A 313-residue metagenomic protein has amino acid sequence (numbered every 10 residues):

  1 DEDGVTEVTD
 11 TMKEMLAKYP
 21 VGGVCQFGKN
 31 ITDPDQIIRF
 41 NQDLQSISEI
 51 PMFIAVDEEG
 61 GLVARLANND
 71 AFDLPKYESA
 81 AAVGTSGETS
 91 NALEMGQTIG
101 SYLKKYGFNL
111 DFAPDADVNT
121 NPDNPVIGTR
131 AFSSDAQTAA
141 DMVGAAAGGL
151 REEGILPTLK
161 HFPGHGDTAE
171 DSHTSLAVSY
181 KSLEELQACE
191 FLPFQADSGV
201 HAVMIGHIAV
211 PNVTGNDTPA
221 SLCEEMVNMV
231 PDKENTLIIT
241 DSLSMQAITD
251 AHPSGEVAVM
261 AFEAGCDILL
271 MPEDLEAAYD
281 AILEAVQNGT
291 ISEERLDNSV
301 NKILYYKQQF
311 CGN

Functional and structural regions predicted by a protein language model:
D1-G4, V8, K13, A17: Mature N-terminal segment immediately following signal peptide/propeptide cleavage in secreted/periplasmic
E7-V8, N30-I47, M52, L62-A64 (+4 more regions): Second-shell residues forming the walls of enzyme active-site clefts
E14-A17, V21-N30, N212: A short aromatic-anchored loop/beta-hairpin motif
V21-Q26, N109-D117, G265-L269: Divalent metal-dependent hydrolysis catalytic cores, especially in the metallo-beta-lactamase
K29-T32, A81-T85, I303: A contiguous, well-ordered beta/alpha segment that forms the leading edge of an enzyme domain
E78-A147, R151: A substrate-binding/cap region within the structured catalytic cores of diverse enzymes
Q287, K307-N313: A short C-terminal boundary segment appended to hydrolase-like catalytic domains
